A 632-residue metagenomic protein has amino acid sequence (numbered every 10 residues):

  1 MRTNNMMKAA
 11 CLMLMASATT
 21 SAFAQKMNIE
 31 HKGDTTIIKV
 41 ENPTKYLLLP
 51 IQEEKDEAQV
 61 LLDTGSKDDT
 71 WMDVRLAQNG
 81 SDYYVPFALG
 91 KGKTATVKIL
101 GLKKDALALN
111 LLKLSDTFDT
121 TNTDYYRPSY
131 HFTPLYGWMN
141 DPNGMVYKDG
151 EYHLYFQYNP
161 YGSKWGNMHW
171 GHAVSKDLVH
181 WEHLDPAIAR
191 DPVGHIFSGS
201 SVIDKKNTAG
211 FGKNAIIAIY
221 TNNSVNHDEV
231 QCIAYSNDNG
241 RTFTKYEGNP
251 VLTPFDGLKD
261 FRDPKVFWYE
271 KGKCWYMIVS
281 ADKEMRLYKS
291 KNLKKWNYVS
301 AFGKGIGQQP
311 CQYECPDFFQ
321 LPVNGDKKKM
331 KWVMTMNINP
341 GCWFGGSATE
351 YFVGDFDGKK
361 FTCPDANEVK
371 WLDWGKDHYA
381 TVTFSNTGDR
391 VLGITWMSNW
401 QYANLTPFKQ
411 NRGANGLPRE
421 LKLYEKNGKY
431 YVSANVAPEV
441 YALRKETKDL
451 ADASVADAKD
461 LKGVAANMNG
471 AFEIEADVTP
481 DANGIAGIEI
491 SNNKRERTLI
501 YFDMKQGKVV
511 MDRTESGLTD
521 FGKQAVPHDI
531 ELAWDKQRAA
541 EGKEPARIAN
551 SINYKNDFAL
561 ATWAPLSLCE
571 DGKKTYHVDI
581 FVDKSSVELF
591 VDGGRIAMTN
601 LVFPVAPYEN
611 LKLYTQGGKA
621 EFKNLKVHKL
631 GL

Functional and structural regions predicted by a protein language model:
M1-K26: Bacterial Sec-dependent N-terminal signal peptides
K26-I51, K55-K67, L89, A95-G101 (+5 more regions): Beta-rich accessory regions
E30-G33, D68-F87, A106-N143, G162-W165 (+6 more regions): Surface loop/turn signatures of beta-propeller and other carbohydrate-active proteins
L49, V97-K98, D141-Y161, H183-A187 (+9 more regions): Hydrophobic core segments of beta-strands in well-ordered, beta-rich domains
Q52, Q59-L62, L102, T123-N159: Hydrophobic alpha-helical membrane-insertion signals
E57-A58, D63-G65, D149, L154-L184: Beta-propeller domains
G65, S175, S236-N237, L287-S290: Conserved Ser/Thr-centered positions that define the repeating blades of beta-propeller domains
A106-A108, N167-H169, H227-I233, E284-L287 (+1 more regions): Structural motif
